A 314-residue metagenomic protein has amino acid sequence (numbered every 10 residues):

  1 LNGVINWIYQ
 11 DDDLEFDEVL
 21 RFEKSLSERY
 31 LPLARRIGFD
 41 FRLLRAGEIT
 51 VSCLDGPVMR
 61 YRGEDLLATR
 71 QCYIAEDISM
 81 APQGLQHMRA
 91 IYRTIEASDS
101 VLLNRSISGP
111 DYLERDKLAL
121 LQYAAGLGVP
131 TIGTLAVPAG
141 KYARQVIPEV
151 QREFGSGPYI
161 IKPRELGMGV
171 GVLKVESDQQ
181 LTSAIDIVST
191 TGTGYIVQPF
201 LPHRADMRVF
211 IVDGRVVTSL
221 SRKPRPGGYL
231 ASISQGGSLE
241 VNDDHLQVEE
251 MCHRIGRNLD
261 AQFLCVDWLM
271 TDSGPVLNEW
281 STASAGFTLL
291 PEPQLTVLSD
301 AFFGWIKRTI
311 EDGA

Functional and structural regions predicted by a protein language model:
L1-F16, L20, A97, I107-Y195 (+2 more regions): Active-site nucleotide/adenylate-binding loops and adjacent lid/helix of ATP-dependent enzymes
I5, C72-I74, V197: Receiver (REC) domain switch-region micro-motif
D13, V19-G133: Conserved N-proximal alpha/beta basic substrate-recognition cap immediately N-terminal to, or forming the N-lobe
I78-M80, R164-L166, A283: Short glycine-rich anion-binding loops that position phosphate/pyrophosphate groups of nucleotides and phosphorylated
Y159, V217-T218, L264, V276-E279: Protein kinase-like catalytic core scaffold
V170-I255: Phosphate-binding site of ATP-dependent enzymes
Q198-P199, M207-R208, A261-D272: A short glycine-rich, hydrophobically flanked beta-strand micro-motif that places a catalytic Asp/Glu for divalent metal
L239-L246, R257-A261, M270-A314: C-terminal active-site "lid" helix and adjoining low-complexity regulatory extension at the edge of ATP-using catalytic
